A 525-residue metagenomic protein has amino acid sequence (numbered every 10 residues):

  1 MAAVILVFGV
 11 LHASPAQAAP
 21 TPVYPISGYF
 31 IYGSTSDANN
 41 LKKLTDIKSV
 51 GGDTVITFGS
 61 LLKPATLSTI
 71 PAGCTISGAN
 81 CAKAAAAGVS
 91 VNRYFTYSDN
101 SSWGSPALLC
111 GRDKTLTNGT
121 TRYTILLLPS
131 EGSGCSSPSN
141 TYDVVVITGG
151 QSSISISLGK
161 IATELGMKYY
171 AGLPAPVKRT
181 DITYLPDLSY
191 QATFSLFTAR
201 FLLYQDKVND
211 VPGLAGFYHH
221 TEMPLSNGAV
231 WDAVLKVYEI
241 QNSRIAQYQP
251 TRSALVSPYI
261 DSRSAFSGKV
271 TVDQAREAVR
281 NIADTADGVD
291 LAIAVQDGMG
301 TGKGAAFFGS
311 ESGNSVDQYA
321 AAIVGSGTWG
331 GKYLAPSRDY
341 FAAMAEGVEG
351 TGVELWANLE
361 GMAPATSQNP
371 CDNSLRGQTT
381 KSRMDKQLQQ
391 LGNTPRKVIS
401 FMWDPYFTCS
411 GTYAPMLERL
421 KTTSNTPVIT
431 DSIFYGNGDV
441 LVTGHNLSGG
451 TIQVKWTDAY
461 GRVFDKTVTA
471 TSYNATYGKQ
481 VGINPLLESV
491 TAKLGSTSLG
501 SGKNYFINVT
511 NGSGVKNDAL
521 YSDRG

Functional and structural regions predicted by a protein language model:
M1-A18: Secretory targeting and sorting signals
S34-I47, S195-K207, V270-I282, R376-Q390: Short, acidic/polar
T35-N40, V50-A229, I260-K269, D297-F308 (+2 more regions): Aromatic-lined carbohydrate-binding surfaces of glycoside hydrolases
S36, I47-L67, A215, A286-S424: Substrate-binding cleft of secreted/luminal carbohydrate-active enzymes
A199-R200, V230-R263, R276-E277, G288-V289 (+2 more regions): Active-site neighborhood of glycoside hydrolase catalytic domains
P258-F266, F307, M416-G436: Short, compositionally biased P/S/T/A/G/V-rich stretches that sit at domain boundaries
T423-G449, Y521-G525: Beta-strand/beta-sandwich contexts
T443-S513: Immunoglobulin-like IPT/TIG beta-sandwich domains and homologous Ig-like subdomains
